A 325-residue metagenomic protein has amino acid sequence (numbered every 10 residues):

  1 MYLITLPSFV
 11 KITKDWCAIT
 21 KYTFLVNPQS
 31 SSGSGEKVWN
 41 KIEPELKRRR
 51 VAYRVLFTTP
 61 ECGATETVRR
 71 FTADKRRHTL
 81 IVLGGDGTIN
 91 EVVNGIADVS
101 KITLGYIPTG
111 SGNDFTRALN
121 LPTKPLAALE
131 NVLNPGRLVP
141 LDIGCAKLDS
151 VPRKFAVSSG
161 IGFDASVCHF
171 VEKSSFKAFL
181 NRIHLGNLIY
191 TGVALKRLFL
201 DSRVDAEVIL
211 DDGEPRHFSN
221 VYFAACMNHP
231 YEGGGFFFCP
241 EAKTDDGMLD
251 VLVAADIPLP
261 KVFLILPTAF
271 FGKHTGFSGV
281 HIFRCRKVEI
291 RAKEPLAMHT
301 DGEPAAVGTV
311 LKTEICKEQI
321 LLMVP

Functional and structural regions predicted by a protein language model:
M1-L80, N90, A127-L129: ATP/NTP phosphate-donor binding region
P28, L83-G85, T109: Glycine-rich beta-strand-to-loop/alpha-helix junction loops that act as flexible
G35, L210-D212, F237-P325: ATP/nucleoside-binding phosphotransfer catalytic cores, i.e., glycine-rich phosphate-binding loops
R49, L56, D98-G105, G110-N220: Catalytic core of DAGKc-family lipid kinases
T88-V99: Short Gly/Thr/Asp-enriched flexible loops that form oxyanion-binding sites at enzyme active sites
G160, D164, F223-F238: Glycine-rich phosphate/pyrophosphate-binding beta-alpha loops
D164-V167, R216-F218, Y231-G235, L259-V262: Short acidic/glycine-rich loop or secondary-structure boundary segments that cap or lie
